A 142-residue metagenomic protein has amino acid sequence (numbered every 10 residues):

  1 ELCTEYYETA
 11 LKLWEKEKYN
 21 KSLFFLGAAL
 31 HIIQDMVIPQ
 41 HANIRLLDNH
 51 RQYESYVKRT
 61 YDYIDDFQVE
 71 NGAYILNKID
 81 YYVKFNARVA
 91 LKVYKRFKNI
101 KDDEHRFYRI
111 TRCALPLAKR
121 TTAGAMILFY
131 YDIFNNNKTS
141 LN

Functional and structural regions predicted by a protein language model:
E1-L30, M36-N142: Active-site- or binding-pocket-proximal scaffold segments within functional domains
